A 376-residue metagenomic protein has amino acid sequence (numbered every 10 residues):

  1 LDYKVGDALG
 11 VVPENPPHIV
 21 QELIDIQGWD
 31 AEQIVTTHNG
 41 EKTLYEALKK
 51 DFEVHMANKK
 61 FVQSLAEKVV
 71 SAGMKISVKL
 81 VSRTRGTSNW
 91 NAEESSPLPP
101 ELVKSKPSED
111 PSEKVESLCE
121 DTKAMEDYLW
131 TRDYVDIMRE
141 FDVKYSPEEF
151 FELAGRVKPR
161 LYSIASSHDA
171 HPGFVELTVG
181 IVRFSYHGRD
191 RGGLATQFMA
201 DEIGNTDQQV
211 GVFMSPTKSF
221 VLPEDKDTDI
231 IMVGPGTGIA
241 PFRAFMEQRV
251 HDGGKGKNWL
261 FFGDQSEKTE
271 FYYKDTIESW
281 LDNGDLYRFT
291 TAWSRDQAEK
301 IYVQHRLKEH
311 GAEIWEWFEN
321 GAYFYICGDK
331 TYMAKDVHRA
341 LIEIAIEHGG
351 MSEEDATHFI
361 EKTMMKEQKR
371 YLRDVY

Functional and structural regions predicted by a protein language model:
L1-Y376: FNR-like FAD-binding dehydrogenase module
